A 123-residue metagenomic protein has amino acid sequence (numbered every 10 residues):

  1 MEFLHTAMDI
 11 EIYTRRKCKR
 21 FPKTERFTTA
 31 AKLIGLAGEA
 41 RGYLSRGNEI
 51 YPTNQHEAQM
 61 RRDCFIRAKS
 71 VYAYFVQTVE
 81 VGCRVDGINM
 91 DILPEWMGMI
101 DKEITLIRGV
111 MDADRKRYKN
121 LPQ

Functional and structural regions predicted by a protein language model:
M1-Q123: Amphipathic alpha-helical assembly/interaction segments
